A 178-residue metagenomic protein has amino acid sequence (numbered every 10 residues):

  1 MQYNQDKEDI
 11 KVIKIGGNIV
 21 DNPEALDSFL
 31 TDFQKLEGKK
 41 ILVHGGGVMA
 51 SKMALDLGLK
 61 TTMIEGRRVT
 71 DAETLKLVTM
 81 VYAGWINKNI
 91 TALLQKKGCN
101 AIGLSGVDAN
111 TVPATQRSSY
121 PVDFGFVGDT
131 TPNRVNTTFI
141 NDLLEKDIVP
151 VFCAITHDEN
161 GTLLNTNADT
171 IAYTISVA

Functional and structural regions predicted by a protein language model:
M1-A178: Nucleotide/pyrophosphate-binding catalytic subdomain
